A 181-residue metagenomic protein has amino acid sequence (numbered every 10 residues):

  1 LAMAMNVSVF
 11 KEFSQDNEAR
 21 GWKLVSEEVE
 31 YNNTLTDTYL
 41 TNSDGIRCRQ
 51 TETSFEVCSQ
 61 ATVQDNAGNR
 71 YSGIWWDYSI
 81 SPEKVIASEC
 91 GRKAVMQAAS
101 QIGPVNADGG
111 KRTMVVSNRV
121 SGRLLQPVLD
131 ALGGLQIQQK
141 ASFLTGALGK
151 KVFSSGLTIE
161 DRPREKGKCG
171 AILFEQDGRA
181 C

Functional and structural regions predicted by a protein language model:
L1-A171, R179: Active-site bordering "gate/hinge" segments that shape substrate access to catalytic or cofactor-binding pockets
